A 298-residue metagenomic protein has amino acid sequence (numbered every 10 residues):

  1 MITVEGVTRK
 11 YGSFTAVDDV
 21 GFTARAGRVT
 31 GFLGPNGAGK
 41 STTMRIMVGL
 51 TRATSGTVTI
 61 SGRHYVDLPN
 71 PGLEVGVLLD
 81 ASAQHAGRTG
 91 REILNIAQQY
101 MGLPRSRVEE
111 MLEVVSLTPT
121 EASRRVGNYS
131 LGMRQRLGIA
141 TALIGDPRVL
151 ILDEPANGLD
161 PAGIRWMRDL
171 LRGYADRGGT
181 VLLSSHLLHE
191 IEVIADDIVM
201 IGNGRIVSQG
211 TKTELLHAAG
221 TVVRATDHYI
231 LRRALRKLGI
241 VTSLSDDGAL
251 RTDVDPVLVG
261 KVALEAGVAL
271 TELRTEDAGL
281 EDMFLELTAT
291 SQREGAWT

Functional and structural regions predicted by a protein language model:
I2-V4, R9-L183, L188-H189, V193-G202: ABC transporter nucleotide-binding domains
T8, Y65, R91, L188 (+3 more regions): Alpha-helix N-cap/helix-start and coil->helix boundary motif
R63, L117, L131, T226-D227 (+2 more regions): Structured loop/turn residues at secondary-structure junctions
T118, G239-T242, V257-G260: Extracytoplasmic/periplasmic regions of membrane proteins
V126-G127, D247-R251, D277: Short linear loop/turn motifs
M167-D253: ABC transporter nucleotide-binding domain
D255-T298: C-terminal coupling/interaction segments
